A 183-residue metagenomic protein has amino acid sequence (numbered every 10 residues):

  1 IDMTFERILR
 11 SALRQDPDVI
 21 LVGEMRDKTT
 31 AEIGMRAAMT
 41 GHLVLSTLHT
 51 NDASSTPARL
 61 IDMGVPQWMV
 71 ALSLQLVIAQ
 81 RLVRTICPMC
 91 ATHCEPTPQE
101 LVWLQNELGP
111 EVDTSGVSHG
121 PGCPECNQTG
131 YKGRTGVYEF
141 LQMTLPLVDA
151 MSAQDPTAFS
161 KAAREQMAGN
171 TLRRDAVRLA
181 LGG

Functional and structural regions predicted by a protein language model:
I1-G182: Short, flexible helix-loop junctions that flank or precede catalytic/ligand sites
